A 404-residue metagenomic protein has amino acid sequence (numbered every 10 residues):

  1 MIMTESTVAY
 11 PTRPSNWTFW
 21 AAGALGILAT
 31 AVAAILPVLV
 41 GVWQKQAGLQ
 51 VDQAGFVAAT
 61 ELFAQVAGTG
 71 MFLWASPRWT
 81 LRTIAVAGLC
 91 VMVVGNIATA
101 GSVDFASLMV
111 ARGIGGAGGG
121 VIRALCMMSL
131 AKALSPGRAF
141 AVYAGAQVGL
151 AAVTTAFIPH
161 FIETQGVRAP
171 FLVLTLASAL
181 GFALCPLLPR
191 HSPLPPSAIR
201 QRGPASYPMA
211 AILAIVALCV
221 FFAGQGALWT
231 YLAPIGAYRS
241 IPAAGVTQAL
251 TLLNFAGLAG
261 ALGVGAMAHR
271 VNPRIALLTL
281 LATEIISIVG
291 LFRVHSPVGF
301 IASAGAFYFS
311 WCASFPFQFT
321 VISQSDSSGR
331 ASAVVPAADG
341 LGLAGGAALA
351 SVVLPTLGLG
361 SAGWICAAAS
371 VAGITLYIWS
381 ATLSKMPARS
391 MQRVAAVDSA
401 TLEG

Functional and structural regions predicted by a protein language model:
L36-P37, A210-T251, F255-L258: Extracytoplasmic gate region of multi-pass secondary transporters
G48, G101-A106, N272, R293-H295: Helix-breaking motifs and short loop linkers at transmembrane-helix boundaries and internal kinks in secondary membrane
A67-D104: Conserved MFS/SLC helix-loop-helix module at the cytosolic interface between two early adjacent transmembrane helices
G68-L81, G260-P273, L354-P355: Helix-to-loop junctions at the C-terminal end of transmembrane segments in multipass secondary transporters
G120-L134, C312-D326: Intracellular juxtamembrane helix-capping segments at the cytosolic ends of symmetry-related transmembrane helices
A133, V142-R190: Helix-loop-helix hairpin linking two adjacent transmembrane segments in secondary transporters
N272-Q318: C-terminal transmembrane helical hairpin of 12-TM major facilitator-type secondary transporters
S325-L359, C366: A late C-terminal transmembrane helix in Major Facilitator Superfamily
